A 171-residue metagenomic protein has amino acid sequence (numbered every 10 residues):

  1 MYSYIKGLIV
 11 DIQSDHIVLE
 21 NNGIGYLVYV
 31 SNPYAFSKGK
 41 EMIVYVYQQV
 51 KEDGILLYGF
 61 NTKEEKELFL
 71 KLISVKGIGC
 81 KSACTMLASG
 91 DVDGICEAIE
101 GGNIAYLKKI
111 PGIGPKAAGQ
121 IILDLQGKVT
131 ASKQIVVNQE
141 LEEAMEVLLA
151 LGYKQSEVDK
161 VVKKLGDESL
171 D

Functional and structural regions predicted by a protein language model:
M1-S74: Structure-specific DNA junction-binding interface
I55-F60, C80-A98, Q120-K133: Amphipathic, charged-and-aliphatic alpha-helical interface segments that function as noncatalytic docking
K63-E67, E97, G101-N103: Long, contiguous secondary-structure blocks with strong helical propensity
V75, I110: Acidic-histidine catalytic/liganding microenvironments
A88, E100-K109: Anionic-ligand binding region
G127-D171: C-terminal extensions
